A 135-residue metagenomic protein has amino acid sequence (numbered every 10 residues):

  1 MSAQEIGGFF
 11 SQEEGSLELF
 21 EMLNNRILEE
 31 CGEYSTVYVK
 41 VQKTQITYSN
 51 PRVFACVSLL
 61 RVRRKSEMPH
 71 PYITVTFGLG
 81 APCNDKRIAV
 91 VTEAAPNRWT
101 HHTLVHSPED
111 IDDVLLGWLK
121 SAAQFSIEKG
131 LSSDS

Functional and structural regions predicted by a protein language model:
M1-V41, Q45-I46: Charge-rich, low-complexity N-terminal segments
G8-F9, L17, S58-T74, D110-L116 (+1 more regions): Short, Lys/Arg-enriched charge-dense amphipathic segments
L19, L23, V53, L115-W118: Amphipathic alpha-helical interface surfaces
N24, Q42-K43, Y48, T103 (+2 more regions): Broad hydrophobic/π-residue packing in well-ordered secondary structure
G32, G80, I127: Residue-level marker of positions within ordered structural domains that often coincide with functionally constrained
V39-T100: Short, conserved beta-strand/beta-arch hydrophobic-aromatic motifs that form part of recognition grooves or interface
A94-S135: Well-ordered alpha/beta subsegment
